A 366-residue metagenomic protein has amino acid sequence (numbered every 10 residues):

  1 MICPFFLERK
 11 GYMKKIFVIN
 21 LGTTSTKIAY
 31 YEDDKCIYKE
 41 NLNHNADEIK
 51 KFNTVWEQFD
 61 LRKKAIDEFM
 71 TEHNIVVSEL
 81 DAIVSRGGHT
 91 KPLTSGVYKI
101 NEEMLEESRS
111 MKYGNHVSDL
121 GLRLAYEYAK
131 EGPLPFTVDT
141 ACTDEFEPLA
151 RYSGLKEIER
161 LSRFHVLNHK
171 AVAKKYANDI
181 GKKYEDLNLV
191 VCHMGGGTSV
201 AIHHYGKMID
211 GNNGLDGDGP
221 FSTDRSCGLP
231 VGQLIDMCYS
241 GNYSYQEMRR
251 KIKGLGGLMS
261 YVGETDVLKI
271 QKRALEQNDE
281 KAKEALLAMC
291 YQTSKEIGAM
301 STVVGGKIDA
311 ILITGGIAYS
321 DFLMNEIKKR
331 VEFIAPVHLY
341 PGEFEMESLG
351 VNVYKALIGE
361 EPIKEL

Functional and structural regions predicted by a protein language model:
I16-E57: Short glycine-rich, Thr/Ser-proximal phosphate-binding strand/loop in the N-terminal lobe of ATP-dependent enzymes
L42-V84: Conserved active-site "lid/cap" helical segment
E68-D81, N178-K183, I297-D309: Phosphate/pyrophosphate-binding loops at sites that engage ATP/ADP/AMP, CoA/4′-phosphopantetheine, polyphosphate
M70-V117, L134, C142-G154: Short beta-strand-loop/turn "lid" adjacent to the catalytic site in phosphate-handling enzymes
D119-Y126, T137, Y152, E157-N188 (+2 more regions): Glycine-rich phosphate-binding loop plus the immediately following alpha-helix
R250-G305: Adenine-nucleotide phosphate-binding core of ATP-dependent small-molecule kinases
I308-I327: Glycine-rich phosphate-binding loops at beta-strand->alpha-helix junctions
D321, N325-V351: Conserved phosphate-binding/catalytic loops in two-lobed NTP-binding clefts
